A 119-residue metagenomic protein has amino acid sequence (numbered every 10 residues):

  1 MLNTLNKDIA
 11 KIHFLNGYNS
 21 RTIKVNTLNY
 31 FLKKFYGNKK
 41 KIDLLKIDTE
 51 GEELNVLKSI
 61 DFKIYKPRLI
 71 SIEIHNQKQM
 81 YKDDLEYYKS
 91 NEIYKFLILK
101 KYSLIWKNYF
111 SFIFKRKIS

Functional and structural regions predicted by a protein language model:
M1-N26, Y30, F35: Glycine-rich adenosyl-binding loop in Rossmann-like folds that engage adenosine-containing cofactors
Y30-S119: Conserved acidic-Pro-Pro-aromatic motif
